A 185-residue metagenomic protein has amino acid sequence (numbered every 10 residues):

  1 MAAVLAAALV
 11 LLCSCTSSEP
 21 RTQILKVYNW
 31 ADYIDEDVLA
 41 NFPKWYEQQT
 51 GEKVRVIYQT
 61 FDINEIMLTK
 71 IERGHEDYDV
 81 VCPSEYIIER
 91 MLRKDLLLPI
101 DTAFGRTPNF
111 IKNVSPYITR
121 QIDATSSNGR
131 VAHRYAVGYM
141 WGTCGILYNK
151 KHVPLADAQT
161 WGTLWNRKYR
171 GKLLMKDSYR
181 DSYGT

Functional and structural regions predicted by a protein language model:
M1-A2: Bacterial N-terminal signal peptides that target proteins for export
A6: CBM-like carbohydrate-recognition segments
L11-S14: C-terminal motif of bacterial Sec signal peptides marking the signal peptidase cleavage site
T16-K94: Early extracytoplasmic/lumenal segment of secretory-pathway proteins
N29, Y33-E36, R90-T185: Extracytoplasmic ligand-binding site segments that recognize negatively charged/polar headgroups
